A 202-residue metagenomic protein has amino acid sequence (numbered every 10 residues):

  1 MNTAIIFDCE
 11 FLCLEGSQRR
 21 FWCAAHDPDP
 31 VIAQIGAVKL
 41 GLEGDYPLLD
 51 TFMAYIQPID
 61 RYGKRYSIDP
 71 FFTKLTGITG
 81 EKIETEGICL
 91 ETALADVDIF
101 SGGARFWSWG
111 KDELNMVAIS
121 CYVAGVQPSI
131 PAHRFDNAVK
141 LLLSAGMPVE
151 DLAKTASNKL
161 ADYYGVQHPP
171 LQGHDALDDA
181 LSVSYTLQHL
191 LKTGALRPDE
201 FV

Functional and structural regions predicted by a protein language model:
N2, P30-T76, A95-V202: Metal-dependent phosphoesterase core characteristic of DEDDh/y 3'-5' exonuclease domains
A4-I6: Short glycine-aspartate micro-motif
C9-Q18, C23-A25: Short acidic, Gly/Ser-rich segments with clustered Asp/Glu that frequently serve as metal-coordination loops in enzyme
G16-Q18, T85, A145, L187: Short, function-defining helix-loop hinge/capping sites that tune catalysis or transport
C23, T92-V97: Short secondary-structure capping micro-motifs at structural edges
H26-P30, I83: Flexible, glycine- and charge-enriched loops at secondary-structure boundaries
K64-R65, E84-T92: Glycine-rich, highly charged phosphate/nucleotide-binding loops
K74-E86: Glycine-rich phosphate-binding "P-loop"
